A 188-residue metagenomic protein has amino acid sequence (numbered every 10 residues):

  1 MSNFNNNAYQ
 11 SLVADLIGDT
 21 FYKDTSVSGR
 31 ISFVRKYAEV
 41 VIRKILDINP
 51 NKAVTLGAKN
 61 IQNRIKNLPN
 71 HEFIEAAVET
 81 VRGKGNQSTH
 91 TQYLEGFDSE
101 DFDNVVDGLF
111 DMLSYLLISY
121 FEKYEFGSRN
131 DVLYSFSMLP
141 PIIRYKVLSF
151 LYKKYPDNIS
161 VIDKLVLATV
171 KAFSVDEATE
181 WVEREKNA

Functional and structural regions predicted by a protein language model:
M1-A188: Amphipathic alpha-helical interface elements
